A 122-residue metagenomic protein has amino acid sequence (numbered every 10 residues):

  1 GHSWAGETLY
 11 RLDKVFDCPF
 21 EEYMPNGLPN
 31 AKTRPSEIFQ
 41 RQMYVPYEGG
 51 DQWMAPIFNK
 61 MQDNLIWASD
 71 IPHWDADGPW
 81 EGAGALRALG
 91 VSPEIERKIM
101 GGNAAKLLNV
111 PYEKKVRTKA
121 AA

Functional and structural regions predicted by a protein language model:
G1-V15: Divalent metal-binding pocket/active-site signature
W4, E22-T33, Y44, E48-A55 (+2 more regions): Mid-to-C-terminal alpha-helical segments outside catalytic/metal-binding sites
F16-D17, E21: Active-site diphosphate/adenylate-binding microenvironment
D70: Active-site glycine-centered loops adjacent to acidic/histidine catalytic or metal-binding residues that shape
